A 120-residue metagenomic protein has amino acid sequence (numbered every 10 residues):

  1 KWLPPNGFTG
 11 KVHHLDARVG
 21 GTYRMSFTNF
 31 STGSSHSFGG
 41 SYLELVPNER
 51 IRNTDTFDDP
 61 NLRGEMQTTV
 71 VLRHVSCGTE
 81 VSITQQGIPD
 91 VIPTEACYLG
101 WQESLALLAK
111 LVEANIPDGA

Functional and structural regions predicted by a protein language model:
K1-S35, G119-A120: Short beta-edge strand/loop motif at the mouth of beta-sheet-based domains
W2-L3, D55, V112: Short, flexible helix/strand-to-coil boundary loops that buttress conserved ligand/catalytic motifs in alpha/beta
G10, S35-G39, R63-T68: Short, surface-exposed coil-to-beta transition loops
L15-A17, L45, R73: Hydrophobic beta-strand core residues of beta-sandwich domains
G21-M25, R50-T56: Short Pro/Gly-enriched beta-strand edge/turn motifs at strand-loop
L43, R52-E103: Beta-strand/loop substructures that line and gate deep hydrophobic ligand-binding cavities in soluble
K110-A120: Short, highly charged C-terminal tails/helix-capping segments
